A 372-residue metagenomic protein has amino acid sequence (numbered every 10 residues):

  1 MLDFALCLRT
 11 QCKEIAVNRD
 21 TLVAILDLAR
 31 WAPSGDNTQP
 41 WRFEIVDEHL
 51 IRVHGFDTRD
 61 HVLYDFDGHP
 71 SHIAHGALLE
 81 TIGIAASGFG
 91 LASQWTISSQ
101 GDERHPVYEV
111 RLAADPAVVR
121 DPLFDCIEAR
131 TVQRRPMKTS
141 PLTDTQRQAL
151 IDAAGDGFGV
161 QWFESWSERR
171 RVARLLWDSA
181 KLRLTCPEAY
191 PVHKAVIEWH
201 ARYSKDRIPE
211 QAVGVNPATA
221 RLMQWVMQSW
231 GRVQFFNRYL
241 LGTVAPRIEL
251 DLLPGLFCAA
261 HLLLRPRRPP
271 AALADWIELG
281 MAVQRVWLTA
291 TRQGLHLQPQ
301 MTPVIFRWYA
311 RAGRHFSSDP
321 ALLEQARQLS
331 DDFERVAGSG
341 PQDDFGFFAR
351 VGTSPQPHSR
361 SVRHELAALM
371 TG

Functional and structural regions predicted by a protein language model:
L2-G372: Acidic, surface-exposed loops and disordered segments
